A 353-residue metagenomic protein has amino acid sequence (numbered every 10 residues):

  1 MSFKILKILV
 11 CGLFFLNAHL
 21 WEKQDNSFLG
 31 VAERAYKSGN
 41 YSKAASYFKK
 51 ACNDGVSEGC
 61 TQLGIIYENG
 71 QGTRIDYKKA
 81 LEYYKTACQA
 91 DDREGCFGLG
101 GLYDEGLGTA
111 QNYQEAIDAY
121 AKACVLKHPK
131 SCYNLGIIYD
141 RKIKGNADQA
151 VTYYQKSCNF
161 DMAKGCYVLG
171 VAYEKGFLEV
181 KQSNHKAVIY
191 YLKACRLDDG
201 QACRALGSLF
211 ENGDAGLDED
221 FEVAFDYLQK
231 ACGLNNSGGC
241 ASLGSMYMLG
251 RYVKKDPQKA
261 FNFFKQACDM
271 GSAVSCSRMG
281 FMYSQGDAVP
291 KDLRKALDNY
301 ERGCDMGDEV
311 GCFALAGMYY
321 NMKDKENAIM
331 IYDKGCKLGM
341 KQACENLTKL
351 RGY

Functional and structural regions predicted by a protein language model:
N17-S42, S46-Y47: N-terminal leader/linker segments that initiate helical-solenoid repeat arrays
F28-A35, Q62-N69, G98-E105, N134-R141 (+6 more regions): Hydrophobic face of amphipathic alpha-helices that form TPR/SEL1-like repeat modules and related alpha-solenoid
A35-Y36, N53-V56, N69-Q71, Q89-D92 (+14 more regions): Short helix-capping/linker turns of helical repeat alpha-solenoids
S38, R74, A110, K142-K144 (+5 more regions): Structural motif corresponding to the intra-repeat A-B loop/turn of tetratricopeptide repeats
K334-Y353: Terminal, low-structured helical/coil segments at or just beyond the last alpha-helical repeat
